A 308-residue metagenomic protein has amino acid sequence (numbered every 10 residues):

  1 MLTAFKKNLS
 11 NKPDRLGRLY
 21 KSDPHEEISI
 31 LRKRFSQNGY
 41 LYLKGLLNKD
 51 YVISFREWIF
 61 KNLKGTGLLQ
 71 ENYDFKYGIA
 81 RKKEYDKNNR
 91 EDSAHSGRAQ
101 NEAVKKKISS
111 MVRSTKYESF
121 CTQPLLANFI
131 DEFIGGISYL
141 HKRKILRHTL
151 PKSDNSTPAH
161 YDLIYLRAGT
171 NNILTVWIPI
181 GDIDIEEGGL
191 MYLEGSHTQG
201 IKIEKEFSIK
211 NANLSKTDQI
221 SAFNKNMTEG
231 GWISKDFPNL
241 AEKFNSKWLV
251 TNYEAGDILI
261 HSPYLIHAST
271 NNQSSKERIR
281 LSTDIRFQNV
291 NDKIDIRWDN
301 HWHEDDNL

Functional and structural regions predicted by a protein language model:
L2-K21, G65, L69, Y73 (+6 more regions): Non-heme Fe(II)/2-oxoglutarate
L2-Q37, K44-A159, Y165, H303-N307: Non-heme Fe(II)-dependent double-stranded beta-helix
Y42-G45, Y139-K142, T175, G189-Y192 (+1 more regions): A structural signal for short, well-ordered beta-strand segments and their strand-loop junctions that often border
L47-K49, L146-H148, I164, I183-D184 (+3 more regions): Short, solvent-exposed loop/turn segments at secondary-structure junctions
R56-K61, Y192-E194, S275: Short Gly/aromatic-enriched secondary-structure transition segments
V112-R113, N128-D131, D154-V250, K293-H301: Catalytic core of non-heme Fe(II) oxygenases with the double-stranded beta-helix
P124-N128, L174, E254, L259: A structural signal for well-ordered alpha-helical segments within the folded catalytic domains of diverse enzymes
R143-K144, V176-I178, T283-F287: A structural signal for short, well-ordered beta-strand segments
